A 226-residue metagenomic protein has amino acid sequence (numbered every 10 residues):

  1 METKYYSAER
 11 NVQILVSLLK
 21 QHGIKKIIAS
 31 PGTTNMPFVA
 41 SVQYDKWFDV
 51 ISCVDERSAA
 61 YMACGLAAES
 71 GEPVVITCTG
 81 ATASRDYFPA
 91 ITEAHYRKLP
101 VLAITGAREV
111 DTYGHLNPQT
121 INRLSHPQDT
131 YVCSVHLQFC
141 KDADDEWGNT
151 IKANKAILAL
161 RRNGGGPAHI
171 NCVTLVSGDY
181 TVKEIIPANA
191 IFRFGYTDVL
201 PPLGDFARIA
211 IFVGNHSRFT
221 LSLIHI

Functional and structural regions predicted by a protein language model:
E2, Y6, T130, T150-K155 (+1 more regions): Conformationally flexible catalytic loops at phosphate/diphosphate-handling active centers
I14-I24, L66-G71, A159-G164, L200-I209: Glycine-rich phosphate/diphosphate-binding loops that line cofactor/substrate pockets in enzymes
K25, P100, G166: Short acidic/polar active-site loop segments enriched in Thr and Asp
P31-G32, N171-T174, F212-S217: Structural motif
T33-V110: Thiamine diphosphate
E72, Q119-G166: Conserved thiamine diphosphate
I224-I226: Conserved small/polar residues in nucleotide/adenosyl-binding loops
